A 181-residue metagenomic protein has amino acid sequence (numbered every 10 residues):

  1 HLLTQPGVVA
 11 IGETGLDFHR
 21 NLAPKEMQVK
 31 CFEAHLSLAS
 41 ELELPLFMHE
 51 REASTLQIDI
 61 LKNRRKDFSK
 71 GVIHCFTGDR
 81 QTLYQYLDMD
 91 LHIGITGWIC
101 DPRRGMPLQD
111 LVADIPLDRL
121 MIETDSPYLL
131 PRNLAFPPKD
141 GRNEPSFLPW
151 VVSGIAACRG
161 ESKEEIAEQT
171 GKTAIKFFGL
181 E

Functional and structural regions predicted by a protein language model:
H1-P45, D88-H92, G97-P102, M106: Active-site gating/metal-coordination segments in enzymes
H1-V9, L61-R65, Y84-D88, L111-P116: Acidic (Asp/Glu)-rich catalytic clusters
E13, A39, H74, Y86 (+4 more regions): Conserved, mostly hydrophobic/aromatic
K25-L36, S54-T55, G105-A113, P138-E144: Charged helix-capping and loop-helix junction motifs
L38, P145-E181: Mid-to-C-terminal alpha-helical segments outside catalytic/metal-binding sites
P45-R51, K70-G78, G97-W98: Catalytic beta/alpha-barrel core
P45-R65: Glycine- and Gly-Pro-enriched alpha-helical subdomains that act as flexible, kink-prone "lid/hinge" or packing modules
D118-P137, E144: Short acidic/histidine-rich active-site segments
